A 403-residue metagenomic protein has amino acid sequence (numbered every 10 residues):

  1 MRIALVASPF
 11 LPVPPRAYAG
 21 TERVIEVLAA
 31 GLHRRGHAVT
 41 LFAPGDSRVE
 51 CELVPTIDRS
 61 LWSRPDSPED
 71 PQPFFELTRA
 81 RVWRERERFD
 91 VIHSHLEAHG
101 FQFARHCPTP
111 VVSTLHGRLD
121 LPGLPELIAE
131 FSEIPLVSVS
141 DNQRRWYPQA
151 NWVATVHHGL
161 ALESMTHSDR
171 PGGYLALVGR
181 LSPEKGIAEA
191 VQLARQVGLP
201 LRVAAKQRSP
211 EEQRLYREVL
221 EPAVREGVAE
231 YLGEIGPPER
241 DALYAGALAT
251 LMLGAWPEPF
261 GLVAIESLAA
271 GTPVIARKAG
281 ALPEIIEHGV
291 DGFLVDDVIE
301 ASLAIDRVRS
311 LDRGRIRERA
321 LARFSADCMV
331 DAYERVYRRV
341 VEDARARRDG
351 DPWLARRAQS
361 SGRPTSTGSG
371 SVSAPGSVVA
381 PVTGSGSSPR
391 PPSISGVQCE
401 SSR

Functional and structural regions predicted by a protein language model:
M1-S366, C399: Catalytic cores of nucleotide-sugar-dependent glycosyltransferases that transfer UDP/GDP/TDP-activated
A374-R403: Long, low-complexity, intrinsically disordered segments
